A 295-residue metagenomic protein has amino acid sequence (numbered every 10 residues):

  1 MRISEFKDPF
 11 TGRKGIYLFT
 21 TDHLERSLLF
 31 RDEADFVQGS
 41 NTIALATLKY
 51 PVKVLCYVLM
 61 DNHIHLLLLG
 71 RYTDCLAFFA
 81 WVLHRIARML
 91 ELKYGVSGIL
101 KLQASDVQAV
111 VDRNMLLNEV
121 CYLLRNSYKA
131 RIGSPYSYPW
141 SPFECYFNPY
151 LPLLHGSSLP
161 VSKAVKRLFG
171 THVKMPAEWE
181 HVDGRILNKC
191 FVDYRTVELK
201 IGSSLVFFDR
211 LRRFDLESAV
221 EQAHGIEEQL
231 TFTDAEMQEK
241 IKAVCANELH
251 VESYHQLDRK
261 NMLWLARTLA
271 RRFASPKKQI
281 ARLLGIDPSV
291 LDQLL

Functional and structural regions predicted by a protein language model:
M1-A46, Y50-C56, R71-L295: Short Pro-Cys-Gly-centered "Cys-loop" motif that presents a nucleophilic cysteine in a tight turn
H63-G70: Short beta-strand->loop micro-motif that forms the acidic, two-metal-ion catalytic signature in nucleotide-processing
